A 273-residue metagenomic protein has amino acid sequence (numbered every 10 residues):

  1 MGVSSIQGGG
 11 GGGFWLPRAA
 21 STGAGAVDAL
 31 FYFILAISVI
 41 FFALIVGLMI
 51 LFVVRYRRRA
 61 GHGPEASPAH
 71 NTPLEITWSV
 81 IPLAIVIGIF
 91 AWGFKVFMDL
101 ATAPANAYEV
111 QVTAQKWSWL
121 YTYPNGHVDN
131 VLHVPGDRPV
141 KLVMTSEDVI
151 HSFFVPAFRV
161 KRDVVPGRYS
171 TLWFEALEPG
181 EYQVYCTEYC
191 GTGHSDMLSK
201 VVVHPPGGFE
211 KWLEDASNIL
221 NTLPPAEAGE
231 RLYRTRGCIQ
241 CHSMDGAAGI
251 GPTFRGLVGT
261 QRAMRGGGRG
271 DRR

Functional and structural regions predicted by a protein language model:
M1-R138, S217-N221: Extracytoplasmic entry segments of secretory-pathway proteins
S118-Y123, H151-F153, R262-R265: Short, solvent-exposed loop/turn elements at domain surfaces
L120, H133-M197, V203-P205: Membrane-embedded segments
G126-V128, G207-R234, G268-D271: Electrostatic cytochrome c docking/interface patches
E175, L198-G207, S243-R273: Gly/Gly-Pro-rich "capping" loops immediately C-terminal to redox-active cysteine motifs in periplasmic/lumenal
T222-A247, F254-R255: Sequence/structural segment immediately N-terminal to covalent heme-attachment motifs in c-type and related
